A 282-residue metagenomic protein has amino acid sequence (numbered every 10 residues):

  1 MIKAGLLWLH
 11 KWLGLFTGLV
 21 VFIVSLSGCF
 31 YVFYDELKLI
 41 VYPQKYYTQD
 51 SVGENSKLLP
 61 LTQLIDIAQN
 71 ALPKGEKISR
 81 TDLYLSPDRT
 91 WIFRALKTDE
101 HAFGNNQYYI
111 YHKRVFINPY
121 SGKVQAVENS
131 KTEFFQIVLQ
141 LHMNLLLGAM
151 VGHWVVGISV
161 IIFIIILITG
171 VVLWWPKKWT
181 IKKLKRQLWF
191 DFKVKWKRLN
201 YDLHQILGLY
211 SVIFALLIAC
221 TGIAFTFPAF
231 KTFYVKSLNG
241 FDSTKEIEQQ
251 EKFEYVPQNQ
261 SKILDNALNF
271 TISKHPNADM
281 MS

Functional and structural regions predicted by a protein language model:
M1-S282: Conserved histidines in hydrophobic membrane contexts and catalytic metal-binding motifs
